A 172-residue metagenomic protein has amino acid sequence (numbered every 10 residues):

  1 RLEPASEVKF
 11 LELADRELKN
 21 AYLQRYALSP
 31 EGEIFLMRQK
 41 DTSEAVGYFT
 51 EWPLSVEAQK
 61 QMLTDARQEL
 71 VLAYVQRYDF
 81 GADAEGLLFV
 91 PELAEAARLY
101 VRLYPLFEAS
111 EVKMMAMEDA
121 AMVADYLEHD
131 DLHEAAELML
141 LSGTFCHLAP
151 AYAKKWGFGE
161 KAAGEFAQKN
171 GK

Functional and structural regions predicted by a protein language model:
R1-K172: Ankyrin repeat (ANK) tandem alpha-helical domains that serve as protein-protein interaction scaffolds, prominent
